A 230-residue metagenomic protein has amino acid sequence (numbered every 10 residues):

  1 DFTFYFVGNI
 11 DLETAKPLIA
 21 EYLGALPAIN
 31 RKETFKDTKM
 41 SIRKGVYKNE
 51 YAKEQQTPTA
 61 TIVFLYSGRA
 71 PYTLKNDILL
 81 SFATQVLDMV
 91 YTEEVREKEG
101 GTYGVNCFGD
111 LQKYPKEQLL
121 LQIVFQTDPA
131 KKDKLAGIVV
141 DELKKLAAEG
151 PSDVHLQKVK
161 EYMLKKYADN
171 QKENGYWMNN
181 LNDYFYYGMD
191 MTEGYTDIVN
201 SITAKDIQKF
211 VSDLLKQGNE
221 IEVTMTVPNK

Functional and structural regions predicted by a protein language model:
D1-V7, P58-K75, R96-S201, N219-P228: M16 family metallopeptidases and their MPP-like homologs
F4, A15-Y22, V139-V140: PAPS/PAP-binding and catalytic site of the sulfotransferase fold
T14-A15, P27, Y72-K75: Short helix/loop capping segments that flank catalytic or ligand/cofactor-binding pockets
L18-K32: Glycine-centered hinge/linker elements that transmit conformational signals in sensory and ligand-binding systems
L23, L80-M89, I138-L146: Bilobed periplasmic-binding protein/Venus flytrap-like ligand-binding cleft at the lobe interface of extracytoplasmic
I29-R43, C107, D153-K160: A generic structural motif
R31-V90: His/Glu-based metal-binding/catalytic segments typifying zinc-dependent metallopeptidases
E50-A52, E93-E94, F108-L111, Y195-T196 (+1 more regions): Generic recognition of flexible, low-complexity loop/linker segments
